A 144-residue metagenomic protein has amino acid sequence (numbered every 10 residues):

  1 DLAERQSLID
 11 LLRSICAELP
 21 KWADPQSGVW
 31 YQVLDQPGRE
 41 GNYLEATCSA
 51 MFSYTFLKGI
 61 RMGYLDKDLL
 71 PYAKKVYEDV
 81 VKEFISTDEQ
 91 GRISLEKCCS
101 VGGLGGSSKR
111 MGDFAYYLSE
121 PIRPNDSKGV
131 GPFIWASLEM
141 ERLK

Functional and structural regions predicted by a protein language model:
D1-P37, G41: Oxyanion-binding "anion nests"
D1-Q6, G59-K67: Inter-helical turn/loop segments and adjacent helix faces that build the functional surface of alpha-helical bundle
L44, C48, S53, R61-K144: CBM-like carbohydrate-recognition segments
